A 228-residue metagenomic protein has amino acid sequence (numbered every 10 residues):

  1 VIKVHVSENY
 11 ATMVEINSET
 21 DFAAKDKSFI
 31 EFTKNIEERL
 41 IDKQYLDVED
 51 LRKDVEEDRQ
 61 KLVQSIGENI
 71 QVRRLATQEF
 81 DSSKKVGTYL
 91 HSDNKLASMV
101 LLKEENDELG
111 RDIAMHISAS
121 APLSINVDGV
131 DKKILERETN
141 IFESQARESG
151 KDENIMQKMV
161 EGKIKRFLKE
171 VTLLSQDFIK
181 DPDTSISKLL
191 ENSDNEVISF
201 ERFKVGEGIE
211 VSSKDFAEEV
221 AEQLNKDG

Functional and structural regions predicted by a protein language model:
V1-G228: N-terminal assembly/interaction segments in proteins that build large macromolecular machines
